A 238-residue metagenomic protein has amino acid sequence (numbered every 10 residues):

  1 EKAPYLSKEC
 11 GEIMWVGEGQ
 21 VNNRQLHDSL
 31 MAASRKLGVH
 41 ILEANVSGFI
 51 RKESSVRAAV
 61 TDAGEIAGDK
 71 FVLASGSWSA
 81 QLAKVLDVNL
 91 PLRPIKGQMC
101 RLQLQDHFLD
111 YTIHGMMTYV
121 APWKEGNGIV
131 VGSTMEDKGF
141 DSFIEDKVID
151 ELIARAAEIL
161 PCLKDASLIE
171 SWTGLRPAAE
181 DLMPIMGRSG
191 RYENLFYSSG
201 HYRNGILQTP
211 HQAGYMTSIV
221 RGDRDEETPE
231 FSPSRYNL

Functional and structural regions predicted by a protein language model:
E1, K8, P91-L92, T112 (+2 more regions): A short alpha-helix-loop-beta-strand transition element characteristic of N-terminal alpha/beta dinucleotide-binding
E1-G38, L42-E43, G48-S55, A178: Flavin (FAD/FMN) cofactor-binding and adjacent substrate-gating region of FAD-dependent oxidoreductase domains
I13-A33, G76-W78, V148-R155, G205 (+1 more regions): Mid-domain beta-loop-alpha active-site segment that forms a flexible, acidic cofactor/metal-binding surface
G17, D62-A63, H114-M116: Short strand-coil-strand connectors
A33, Q81, V85, Y215 (+1 more regions): Active-site catalytic microenvironments for nucleophilic, acid-base chemistry
V60-K70: Core beta-strand elements of the Rossmann-like FAD/NAD(P) dinucleotide-binding domain in flavoenzyme oxidoreductases
K70-N194: Active-site substrate-recognition segment that forms the wall of the catalytic cavity or substrate channel
L160-L238: C-terminal catalytic lobe of FAD-dependent flavoproteins
